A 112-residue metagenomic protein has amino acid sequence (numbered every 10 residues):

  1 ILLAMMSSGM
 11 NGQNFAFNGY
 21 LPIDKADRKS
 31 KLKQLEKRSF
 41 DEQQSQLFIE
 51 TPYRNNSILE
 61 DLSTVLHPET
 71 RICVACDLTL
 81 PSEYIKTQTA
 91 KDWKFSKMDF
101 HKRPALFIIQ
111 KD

Functional and structural regions predicted by a protein language model:
I1-R38: Class I SAM-dependent methyltransferase SAM-binding "motif I" and its flanking Rossmann-like core
D41-D112: A contiguous loop/helix-start segment that scaffolds small-molecule binding in enzyme catalytic cores
